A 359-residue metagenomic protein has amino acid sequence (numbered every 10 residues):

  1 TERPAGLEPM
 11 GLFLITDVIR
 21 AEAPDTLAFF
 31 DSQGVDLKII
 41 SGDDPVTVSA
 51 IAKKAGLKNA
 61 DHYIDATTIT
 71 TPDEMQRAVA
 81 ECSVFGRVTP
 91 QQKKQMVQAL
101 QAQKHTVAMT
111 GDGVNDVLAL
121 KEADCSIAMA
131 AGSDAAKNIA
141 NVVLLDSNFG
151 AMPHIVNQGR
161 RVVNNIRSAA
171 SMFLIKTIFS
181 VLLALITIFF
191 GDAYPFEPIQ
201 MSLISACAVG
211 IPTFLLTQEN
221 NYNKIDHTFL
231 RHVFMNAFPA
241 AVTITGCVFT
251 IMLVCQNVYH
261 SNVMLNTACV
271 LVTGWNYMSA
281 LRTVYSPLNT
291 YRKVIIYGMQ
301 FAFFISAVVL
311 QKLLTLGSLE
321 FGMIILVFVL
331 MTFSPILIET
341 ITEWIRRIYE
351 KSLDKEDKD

Functional and structural regions predicted by a protein language model:
T1-A99, Q103, T110, V117 (+4 more regions): Cytosolic catalytic headpieces and adjacent flexible linkers of membrane translocases
N59-A108, A123, A130-R292, Q300-K312: Membrane-embedded transport module
N115-D116, T213: Residues immediately C-terminal
L120: Basic, alpha-helical nucleic-acid-binding regions used in initiation and control of genome expression
C269-T273, E320-I336: Small-residue-rich transmembrane alpha-helices that serve as helix-helix interface/gating elements in multipass
Y285-S286, I336-D357: Membrane-interface capping segments at transmembrane-helix boundaries
L310-G322: Membrane-helix boundary connector in multi-pass membrane proteins
